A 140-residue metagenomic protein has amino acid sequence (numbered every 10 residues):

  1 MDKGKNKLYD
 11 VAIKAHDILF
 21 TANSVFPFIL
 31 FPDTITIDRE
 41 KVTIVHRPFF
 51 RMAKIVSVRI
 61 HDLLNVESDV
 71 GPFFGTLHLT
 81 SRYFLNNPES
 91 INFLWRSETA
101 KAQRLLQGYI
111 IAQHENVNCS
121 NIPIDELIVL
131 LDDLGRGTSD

Functional and structural regions predicted by a protein language model:
M1-I37: Anionic N-terminal interaction surfaces
D2-K14, M52-D140: Acidic, Ser/Thr- and proline-rich intrinsically disordered linker/docking segments of eukaryotic scaffolds
P27-I29, H46-M52, P72-F73: Alpha-helical membrane-targeting segments
D33, E40, G75-L77: Change "...and in nucleic-acid phosphodiester-cleaving endonucleases..." to "...and in nucleic-acid processing enzymes
I35-D38, S57-R59: Well-ordered beta-strand positions
D38-R39, G71: Structural motif
E40-V42, L63: A short beta-strand signature
V42-H46, L79: Short hydrophobic/aromatic-rich beta-strand segments that constitute the beta-sheet cores of beta-sandwich/beta-barrel
